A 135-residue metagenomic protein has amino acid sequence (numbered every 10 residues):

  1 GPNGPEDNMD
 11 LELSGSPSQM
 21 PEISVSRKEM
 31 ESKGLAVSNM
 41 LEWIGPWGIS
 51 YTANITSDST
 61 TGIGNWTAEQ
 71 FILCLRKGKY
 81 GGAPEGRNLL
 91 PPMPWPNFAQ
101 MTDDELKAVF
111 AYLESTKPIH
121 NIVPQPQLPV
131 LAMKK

Functional and structural regions predicted by a protein language model:
G1-S50, A68, Y80-K135: Flexible coil segments in periplasmic/lumen-exposed cytochrome c-class electron-transfer proteins
Y51-N54, T61-N65: Mid-length scaffold segments of soluble, non-membrane domains
N54-S57, C74: Short N-proximal segments of mature Sec-exported proteins
S59-G62, N97: Residues marking the start of alpha-helices
L73-G81: Glycine-rich, acidic and aromatic/proline-enriched surface loops and short helix-turn segments that act as binding
